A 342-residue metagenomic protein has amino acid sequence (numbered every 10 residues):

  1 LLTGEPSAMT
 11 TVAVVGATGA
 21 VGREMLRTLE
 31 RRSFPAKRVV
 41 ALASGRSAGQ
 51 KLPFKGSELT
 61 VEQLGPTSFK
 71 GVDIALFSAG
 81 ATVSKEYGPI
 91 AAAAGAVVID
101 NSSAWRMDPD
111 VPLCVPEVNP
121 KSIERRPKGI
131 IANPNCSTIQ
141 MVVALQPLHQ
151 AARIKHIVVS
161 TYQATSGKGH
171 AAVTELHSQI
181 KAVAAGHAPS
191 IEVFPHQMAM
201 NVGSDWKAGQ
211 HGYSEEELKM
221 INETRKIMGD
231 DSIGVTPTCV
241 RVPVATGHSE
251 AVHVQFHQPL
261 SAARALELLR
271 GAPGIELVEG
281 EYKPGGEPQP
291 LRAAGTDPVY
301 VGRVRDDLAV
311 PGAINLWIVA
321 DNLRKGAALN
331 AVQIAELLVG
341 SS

Functional and structural regions predicted by a protein language model:
L2-M198, S232-G234, E267, V299-Y300 (+3 more regions): N-terminal Rossmann-like NAD(P) cofactor-binding subdomain of oxidoreductases, focused on the glycine-rich
T10, A75, T165-S342: Charged docking surfaces used in two-component/phosphorelay signaling
